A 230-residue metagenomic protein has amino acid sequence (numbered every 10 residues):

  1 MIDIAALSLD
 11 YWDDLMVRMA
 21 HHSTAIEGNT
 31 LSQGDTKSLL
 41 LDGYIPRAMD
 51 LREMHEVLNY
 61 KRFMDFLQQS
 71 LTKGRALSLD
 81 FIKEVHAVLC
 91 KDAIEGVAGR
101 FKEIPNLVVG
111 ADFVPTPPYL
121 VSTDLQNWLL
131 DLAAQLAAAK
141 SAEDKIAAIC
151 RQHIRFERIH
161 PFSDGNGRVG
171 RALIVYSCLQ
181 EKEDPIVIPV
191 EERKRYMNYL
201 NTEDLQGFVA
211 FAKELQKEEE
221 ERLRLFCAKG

Functional and structural regions predicted by a protein language model:
M1-G230: FIC/Doc superfamily catalytic core
